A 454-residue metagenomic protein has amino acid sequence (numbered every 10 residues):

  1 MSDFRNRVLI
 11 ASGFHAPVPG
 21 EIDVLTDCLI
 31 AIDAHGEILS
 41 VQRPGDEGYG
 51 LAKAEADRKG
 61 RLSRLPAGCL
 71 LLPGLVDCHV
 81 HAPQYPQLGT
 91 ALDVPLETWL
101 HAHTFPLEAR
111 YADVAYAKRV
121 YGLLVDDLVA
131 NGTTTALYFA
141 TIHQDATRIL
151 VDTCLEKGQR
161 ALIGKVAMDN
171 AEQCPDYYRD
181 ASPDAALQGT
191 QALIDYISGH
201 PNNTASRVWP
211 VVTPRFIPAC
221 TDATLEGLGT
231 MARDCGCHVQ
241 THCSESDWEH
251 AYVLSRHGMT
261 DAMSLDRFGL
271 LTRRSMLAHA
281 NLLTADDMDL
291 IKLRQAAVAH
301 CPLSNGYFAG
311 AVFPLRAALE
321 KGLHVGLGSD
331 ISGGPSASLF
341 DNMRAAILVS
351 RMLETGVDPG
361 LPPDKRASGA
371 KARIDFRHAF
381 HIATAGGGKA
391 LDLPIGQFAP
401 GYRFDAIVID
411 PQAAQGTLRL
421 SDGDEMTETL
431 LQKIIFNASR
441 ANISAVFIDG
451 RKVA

Functional and structural regions predicted by a protein language model:
M1-D57: N-terminal metal-binding scaffold of metallo-dependent hydrolase/deaminase domains
S2-S12, L51-W99, G122, V129-A130: Replace "His-x-His-based motif
G13, R267-L270, R274, R316-L418: His/Asp/Glu-enriched, well-ordered alpha-helical/loop segment that forms or immediately abuts the divalent-metal
I30, G68, H79, Q87 (+14 more regions): Divalent metal-coordination and catalytic microenvironments
P86-A117, N170-P183, D247-R274, R294-A297 (+1 more regions): Active-site gating loops and adjacent loop-to-helix segments of metal-dependent hydrolytic enzymes
L88-Q159, G189-T204: Alpha-helical scaffold segments that flank or form the walls of functional sites
D145, L150-N281: Metal-coordinating catalytic core of metallo-dependent amide/deamination hydrolases
R403-A454: C-terminal cap of metal-dependent C-N hydrolases
